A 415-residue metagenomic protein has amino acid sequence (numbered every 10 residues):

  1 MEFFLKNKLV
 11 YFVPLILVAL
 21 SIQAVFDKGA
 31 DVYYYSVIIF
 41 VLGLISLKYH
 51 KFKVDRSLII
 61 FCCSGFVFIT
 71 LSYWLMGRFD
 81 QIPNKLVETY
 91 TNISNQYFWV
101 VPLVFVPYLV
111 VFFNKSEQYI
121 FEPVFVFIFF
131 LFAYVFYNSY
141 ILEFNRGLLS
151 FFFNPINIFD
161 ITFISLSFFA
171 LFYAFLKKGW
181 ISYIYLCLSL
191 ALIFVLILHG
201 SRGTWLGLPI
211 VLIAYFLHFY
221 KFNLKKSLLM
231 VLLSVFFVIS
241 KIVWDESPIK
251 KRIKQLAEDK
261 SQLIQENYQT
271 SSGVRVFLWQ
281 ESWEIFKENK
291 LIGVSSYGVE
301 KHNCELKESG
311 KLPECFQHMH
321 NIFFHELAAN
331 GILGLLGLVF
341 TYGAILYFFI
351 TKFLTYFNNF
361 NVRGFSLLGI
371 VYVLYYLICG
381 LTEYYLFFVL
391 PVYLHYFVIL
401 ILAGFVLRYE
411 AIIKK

Functional and structural regions predicted by a protein language model:
M1-N84, V110-E122, Y173-Y183, K226 (+1 more regions): Transmembrane signal-anchor hairpin modules in multi-pass inner-membrane enzymes, especially those that act on
A19, V100-L109, F113-N145, I156-Y220 (+2 more regions): Alpha-helical transmembrane segments of multi-pass inner-membrane proteins
G43-L47, P209-M230: Perimembrane helix-loop-helix junctions
L47-K51, I332-L374: Hydrophobic transmembrane alpha-helices and their immediate junctions
S57-F68, E122-F132, C187-A191, L224-D245: Hydrophobic alpha-helical membrane-interfacial segments at the cytosolic entry of transmembrane helices
L198, F219-Q265, Q280-E288, S296: A membrane-periplasm/extracellular boundary helix in multi-pass inner-membrane enzymes that assemble envelope glycans
E266-Q280, E288, I292-N330: Long extracytoplasmic/lumenal interhelical loops at the membrane interface of multi-pass membrane proteins
L368-K415: Transmembrane alpha-helices of multi-pass inner-membrane enzymes
